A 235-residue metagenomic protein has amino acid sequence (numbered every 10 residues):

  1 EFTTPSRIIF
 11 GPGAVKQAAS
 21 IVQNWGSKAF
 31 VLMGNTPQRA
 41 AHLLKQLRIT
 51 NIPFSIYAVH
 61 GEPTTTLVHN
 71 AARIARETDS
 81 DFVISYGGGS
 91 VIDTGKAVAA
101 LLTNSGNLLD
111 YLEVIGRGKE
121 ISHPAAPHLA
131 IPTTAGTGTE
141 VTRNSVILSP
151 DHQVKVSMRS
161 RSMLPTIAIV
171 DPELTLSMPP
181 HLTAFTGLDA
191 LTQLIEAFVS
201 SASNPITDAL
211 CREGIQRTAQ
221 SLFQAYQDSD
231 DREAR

Functional and structural regions predicted by a protein language model:
E1-F82: ATP/NTP phosphate-donor binding region
S6, S105-P205: A glycine/threonine-rich phosphate-anchoring loop and its flanking beta-alpha core in nucleotide/phosphate-binding
A19, H69-A72, K96-A99, L188-E196 (+1 more regions): Predominant activation on well-ordered alpha-helical scaffold segments within soluble catalytic domains
N35-A40, G88-I92, G136-T137: Gly/Ser/Thr-rich loops at beta-strand to alpha-helix junctions that form or flank small-molecule/cofactor-binding
A40-L43, T94-K96, E140-V141: Short glycine-/acidic-enriched loop or helix-start segments at secondary-structure transitions that form or flank
A75-I115, A125-T133: A short, small-residue-rich loop immediately preceding and capping a beta-strand
A197-R235: Active-site segments that bind and position negatively charged phosphate/pyrophosphate groups
